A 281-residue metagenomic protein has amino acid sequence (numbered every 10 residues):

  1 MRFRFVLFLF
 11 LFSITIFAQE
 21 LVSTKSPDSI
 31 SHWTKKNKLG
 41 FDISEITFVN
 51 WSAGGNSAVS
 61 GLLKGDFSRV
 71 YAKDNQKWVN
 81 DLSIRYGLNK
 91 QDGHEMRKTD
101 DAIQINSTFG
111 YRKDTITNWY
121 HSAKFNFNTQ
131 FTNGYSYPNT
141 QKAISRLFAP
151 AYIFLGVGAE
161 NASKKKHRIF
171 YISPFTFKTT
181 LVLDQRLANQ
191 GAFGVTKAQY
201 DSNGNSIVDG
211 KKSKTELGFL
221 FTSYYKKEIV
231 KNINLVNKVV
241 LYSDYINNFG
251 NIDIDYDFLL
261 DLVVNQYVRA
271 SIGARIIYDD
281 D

Functional and structural regions predicted by a protein language model:
S29-E45, Q76-W78: Transmembrane beta-strand segments of Gram-negative outer membrane beta-barrel proteins
N37-L39, N80-L82, H121-F125, V157 (+3 more regions): Membrane-embedded beta-strand positions of outer-membrane beta-barrel proteins
F41-I43, L63-Y71, I105-Y111, F127 (+6 more regions): Residues on the lipid-exposed face of transmembrane beta-strands in outer-membrane beta-barrel proteins
F41-T47, K73-N75, I84-K90, F125-N133 (+4 more regions): Transmembrane beta-strands of outer-membrane beta-barrel pores
V49-G55, K90-M96, T140-R146, S206-K211 (+1 more regions): Extracellular loop and loop/strand-boundary signature of outer-membrane beta-barrel proteins
S57-L63, T99-I105, A149-L155, S213-F219 (+1 more regions): Residues that define the transmembrane beta-barrel architecture of outer-membrane proteins
N75-W78, T115-Y120, H167-I169, N232-L235 (+1 more regions): Repeated loop/turn-to-beta-strand initiation elements of outer-membrane beta-barrel proteins
N247-D281: Predominantly the C-terminal beta-signal and adjacent terminal strand-loop region of outer-membrane beta-barrel
